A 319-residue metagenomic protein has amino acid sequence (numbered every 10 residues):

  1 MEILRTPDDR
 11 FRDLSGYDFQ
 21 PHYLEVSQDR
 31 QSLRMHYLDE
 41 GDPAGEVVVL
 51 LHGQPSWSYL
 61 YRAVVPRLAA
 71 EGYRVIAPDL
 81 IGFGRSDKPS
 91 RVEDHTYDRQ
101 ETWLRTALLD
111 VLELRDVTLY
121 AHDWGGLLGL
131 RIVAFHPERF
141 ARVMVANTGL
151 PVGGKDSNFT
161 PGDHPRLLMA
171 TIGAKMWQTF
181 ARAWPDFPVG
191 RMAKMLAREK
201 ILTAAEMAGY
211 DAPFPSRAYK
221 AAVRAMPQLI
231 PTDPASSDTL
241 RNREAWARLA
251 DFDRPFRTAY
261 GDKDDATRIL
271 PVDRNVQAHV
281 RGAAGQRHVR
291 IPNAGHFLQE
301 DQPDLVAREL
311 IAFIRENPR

Functional and structural regions predicted by a protein language model:
M1-P21, R30, M35, E40 (+9 more regions): Flexible "cap/lid" subdomain of the alpha/beta-hydrolase fold that forms the substrate-access gate
G45-H52: Short beta-strand element of the alpha/beta-hydrolase
L51, G261, I291-A294: Short hydrophobic "strand-cap" motifs at the C-terminus of beta-strands
G53-S56, D123: Active-site glycine-rich loops that stabilize anionic/oxyanionic intermediates across multiple enzyme folds
A63-R67: Typically the conserved alpha-helix immediately C-terminal to a functionally engaged Cys/Sec in thioredoxin-like
A294-P303, A307: Catalytic histidine-centered segment of alpha/beta-hydrolase-like enzymes
